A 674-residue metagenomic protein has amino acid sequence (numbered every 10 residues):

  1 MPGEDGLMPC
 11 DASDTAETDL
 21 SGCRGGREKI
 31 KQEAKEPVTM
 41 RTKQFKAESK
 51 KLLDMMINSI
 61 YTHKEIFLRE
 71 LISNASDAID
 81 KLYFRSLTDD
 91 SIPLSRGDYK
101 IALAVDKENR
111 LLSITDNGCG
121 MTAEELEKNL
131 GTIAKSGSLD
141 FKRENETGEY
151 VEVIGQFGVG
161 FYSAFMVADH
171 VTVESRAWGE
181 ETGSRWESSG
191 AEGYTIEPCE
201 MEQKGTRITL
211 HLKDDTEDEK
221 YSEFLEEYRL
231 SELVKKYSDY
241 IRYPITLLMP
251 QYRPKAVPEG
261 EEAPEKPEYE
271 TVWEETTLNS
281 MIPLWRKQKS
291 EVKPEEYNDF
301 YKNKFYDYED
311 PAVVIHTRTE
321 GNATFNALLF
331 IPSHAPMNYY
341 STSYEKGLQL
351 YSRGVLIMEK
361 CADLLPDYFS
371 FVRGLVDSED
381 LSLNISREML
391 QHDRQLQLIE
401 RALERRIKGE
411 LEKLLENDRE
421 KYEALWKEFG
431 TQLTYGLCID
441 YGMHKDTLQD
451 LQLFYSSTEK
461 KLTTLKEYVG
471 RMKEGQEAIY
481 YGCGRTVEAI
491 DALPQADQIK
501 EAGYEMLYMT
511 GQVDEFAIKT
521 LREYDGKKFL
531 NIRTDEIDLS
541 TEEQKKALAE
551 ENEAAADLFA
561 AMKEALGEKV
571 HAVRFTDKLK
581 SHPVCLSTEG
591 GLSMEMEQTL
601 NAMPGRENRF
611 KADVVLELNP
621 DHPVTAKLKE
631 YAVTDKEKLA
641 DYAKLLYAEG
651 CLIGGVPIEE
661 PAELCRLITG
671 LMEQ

Functional and structural regions predicted by a protein language model:
D19, G25-F224, E232, K255 (+2 more regions): GHKL (Bergerat-fold) ATPase N-terminal catalytic module, capturing the glycine-rich phosphate-binding loop and acidic
V153, V171-G193, K213-Q674: GHKL/Bergerat-fold ATPase module in large chromosome/replication-associated machines
